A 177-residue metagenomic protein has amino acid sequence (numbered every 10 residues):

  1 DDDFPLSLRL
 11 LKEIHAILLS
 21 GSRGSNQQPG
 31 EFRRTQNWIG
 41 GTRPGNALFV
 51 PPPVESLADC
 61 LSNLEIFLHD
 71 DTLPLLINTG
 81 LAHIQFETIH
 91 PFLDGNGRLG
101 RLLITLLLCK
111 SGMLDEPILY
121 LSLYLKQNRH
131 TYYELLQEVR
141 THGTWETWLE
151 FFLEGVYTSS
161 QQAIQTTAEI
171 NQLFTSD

Functional and structural regions predicted by a protein language model:
D1-D177: FIC/Doc superfamily catalytic core
